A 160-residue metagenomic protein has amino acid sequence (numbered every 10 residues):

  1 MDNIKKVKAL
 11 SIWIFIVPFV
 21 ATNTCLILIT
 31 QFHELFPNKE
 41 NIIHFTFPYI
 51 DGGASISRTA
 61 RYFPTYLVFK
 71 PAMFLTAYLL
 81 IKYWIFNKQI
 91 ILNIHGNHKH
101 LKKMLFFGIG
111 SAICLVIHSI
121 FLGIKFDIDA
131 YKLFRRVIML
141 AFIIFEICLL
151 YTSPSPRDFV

Functional and structural regions predicted by a protein language model:
N3-F19: Alpha-helical transmembrane segments and their helix-start/interface "positive-inside/aromatic belt" motifs in integral
T22-N87, S111, L115-K132, R136-M139: Early transmembrane hairpin module of multi-pass membrane proteins
Q89-L101: Membrane-interface helix-boundary motifs at transmembrane edges
M104-S111: Membrane-embedded alpha-helical bundles of multi-pass transporters/translocases, especially carrier/permease families
M139-L150: Generic alpha-helical transmembrane segments
Y151-V160: Single conserved hydrophobic/aromatic residue that forms the stacking wall/gate of nucleotide- or nucleobase-binding
